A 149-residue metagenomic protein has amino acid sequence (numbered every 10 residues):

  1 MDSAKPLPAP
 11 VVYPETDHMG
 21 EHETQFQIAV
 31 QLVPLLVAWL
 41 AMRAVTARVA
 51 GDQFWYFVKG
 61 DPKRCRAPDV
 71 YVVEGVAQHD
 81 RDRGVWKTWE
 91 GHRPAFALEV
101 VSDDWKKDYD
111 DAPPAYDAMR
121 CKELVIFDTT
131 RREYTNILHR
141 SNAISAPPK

Functional and structural regions predicted by a protein language model:
M1-K149: Gly/Pro/Ser/Thr-rich low-complexity, intrinsically disordered segments predominantly at protein N-termini
